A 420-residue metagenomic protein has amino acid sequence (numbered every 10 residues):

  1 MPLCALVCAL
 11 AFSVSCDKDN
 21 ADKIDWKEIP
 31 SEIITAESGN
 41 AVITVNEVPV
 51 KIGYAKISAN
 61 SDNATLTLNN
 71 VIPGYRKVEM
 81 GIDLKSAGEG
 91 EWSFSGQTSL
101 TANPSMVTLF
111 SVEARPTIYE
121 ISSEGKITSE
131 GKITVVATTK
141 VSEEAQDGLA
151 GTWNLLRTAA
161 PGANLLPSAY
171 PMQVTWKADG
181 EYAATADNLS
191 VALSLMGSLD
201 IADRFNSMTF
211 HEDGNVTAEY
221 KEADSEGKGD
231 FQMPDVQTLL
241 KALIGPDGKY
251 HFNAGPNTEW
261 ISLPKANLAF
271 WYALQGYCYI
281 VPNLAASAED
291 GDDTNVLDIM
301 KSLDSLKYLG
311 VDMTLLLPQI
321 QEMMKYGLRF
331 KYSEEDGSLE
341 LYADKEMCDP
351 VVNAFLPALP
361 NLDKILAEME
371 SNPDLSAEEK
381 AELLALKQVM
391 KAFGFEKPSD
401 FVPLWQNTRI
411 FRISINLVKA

Functional and structural regions predicted by a protein language model:
M1, F12, D17-L189, D213-N215 (+2 more regions): Acidic/polar, low-complexity intrinsically disordered N-terminal segments immediately downstream of a Sec signal
N46-E47, I72-V78, N103-F110, S225-D230 (+2 more regions): Short, cysteine-centered beta-strand-loop-beta hairpins and adjacent loop/turn segments enriched in charged/polar
V50-G81, L166-D290: N-terminal glycine/threonine-rich, aromatic-flanked beta-hairpin/loop signature
G96-T98, A137, Y220, P282 (+1 more regions): Residue-level recognition of conserved beta-strand positions in structured domain cores
L243, G248, G255-N267, A273-A420: Hydrophilic extracytoplasmic domains
